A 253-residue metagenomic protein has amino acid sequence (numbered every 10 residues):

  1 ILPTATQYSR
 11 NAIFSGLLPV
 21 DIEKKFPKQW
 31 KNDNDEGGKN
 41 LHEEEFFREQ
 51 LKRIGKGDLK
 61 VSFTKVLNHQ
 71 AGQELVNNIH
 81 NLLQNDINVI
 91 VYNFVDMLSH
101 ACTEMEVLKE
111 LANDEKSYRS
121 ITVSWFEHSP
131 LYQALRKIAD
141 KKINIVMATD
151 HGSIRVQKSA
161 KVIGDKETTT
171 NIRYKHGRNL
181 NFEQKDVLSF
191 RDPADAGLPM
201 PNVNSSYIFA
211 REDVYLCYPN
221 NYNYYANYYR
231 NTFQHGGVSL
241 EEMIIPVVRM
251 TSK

Functional and structural regions predicted by a protein language model:
I1-K253: Feature captures the catalytic ectodomains and active-site-proximal regions of enzymes that hydrolyze or transfer
